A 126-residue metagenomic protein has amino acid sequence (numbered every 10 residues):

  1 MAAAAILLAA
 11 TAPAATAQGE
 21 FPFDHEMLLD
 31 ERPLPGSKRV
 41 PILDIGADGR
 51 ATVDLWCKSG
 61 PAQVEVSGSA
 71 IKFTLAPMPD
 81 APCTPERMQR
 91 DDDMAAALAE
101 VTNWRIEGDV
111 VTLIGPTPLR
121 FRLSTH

Functional and structural regions predicted by a protein language model:
A2-A10: Bacterial N-terminal signal peptides
A9-H126: Lipid interaction determinants
